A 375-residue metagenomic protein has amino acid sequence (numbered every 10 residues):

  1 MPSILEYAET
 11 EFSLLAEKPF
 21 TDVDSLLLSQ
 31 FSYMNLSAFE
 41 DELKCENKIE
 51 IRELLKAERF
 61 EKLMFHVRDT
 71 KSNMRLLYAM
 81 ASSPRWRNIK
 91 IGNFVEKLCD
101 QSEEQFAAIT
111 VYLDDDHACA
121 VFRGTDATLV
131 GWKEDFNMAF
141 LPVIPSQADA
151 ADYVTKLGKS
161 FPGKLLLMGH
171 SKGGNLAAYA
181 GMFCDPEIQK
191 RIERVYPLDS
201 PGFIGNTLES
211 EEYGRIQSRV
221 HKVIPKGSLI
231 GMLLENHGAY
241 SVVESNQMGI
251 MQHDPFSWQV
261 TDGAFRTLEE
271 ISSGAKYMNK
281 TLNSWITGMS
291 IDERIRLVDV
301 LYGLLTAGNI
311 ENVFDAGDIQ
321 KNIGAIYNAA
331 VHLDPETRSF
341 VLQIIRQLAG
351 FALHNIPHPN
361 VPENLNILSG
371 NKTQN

Functional and structural regions predicted by a protein language model:
M1-I109, L113-A118, F122-A139, V143-K164 (+1 more regions): Alpha/beta hydrolase fold serine-hydrolase catalytic domain that processes acyl esters and thioesters
M168-G173, A177: Gly/Ala-rich beta-loop-alpha elbow adjacent to hydrolase catalytic centers
A177-P186: Short glycine-enriched nucleophile-adjacent loop and the immediately C-terminal alpha-helix near the catalytic center
